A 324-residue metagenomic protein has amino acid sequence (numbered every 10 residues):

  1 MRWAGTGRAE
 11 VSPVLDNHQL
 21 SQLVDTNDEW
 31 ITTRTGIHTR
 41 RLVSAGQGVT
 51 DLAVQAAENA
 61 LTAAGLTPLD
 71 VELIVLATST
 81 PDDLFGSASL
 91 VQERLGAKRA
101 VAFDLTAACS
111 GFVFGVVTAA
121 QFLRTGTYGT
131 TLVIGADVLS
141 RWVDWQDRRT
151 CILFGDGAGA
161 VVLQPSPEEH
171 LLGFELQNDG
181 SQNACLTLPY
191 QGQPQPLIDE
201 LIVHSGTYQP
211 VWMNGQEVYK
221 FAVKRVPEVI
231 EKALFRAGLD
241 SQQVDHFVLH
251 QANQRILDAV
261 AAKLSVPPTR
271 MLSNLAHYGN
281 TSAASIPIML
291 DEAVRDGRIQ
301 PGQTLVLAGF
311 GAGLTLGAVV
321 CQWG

Functional and structural regions predicted by a protein language model:
M1-A45, D147-K220, K224, E228 (+1 more regions): Condensing-enzyme catalytic core mediating Claisen C-C bond formation in acyl metabolism
A9, A77-D82, A107-F112, G135-S140 (+3 more regions): Acidic, glycine-rich active-site loops and adjacent beta-strand->loop/helix elements that engage anionic groups
W30-R34, H38-D51, T78-T131, A262-L290: Conserved catalytic cysteine-centered active-site region of acyl-thioester-dependent Claisen-condensing enzymes
A56-V71, E228-D245, A293-R298: Phosphate/pyrophosphate-binding loops at sites that engage ATP/ADP/AMP, CoA/4′-phosphopantetheine, polyphosphate
R124-A158: Flexible, glycine-rich active-site loops centered on histidine and acidic residues that chelate a metal or position
N253-K263: A C-terminal functional module that forms or caps the active site or interfaces directly with catalytic machinery
I288-A308, L314-G324: Catalytic phosphate/nucleotide-handling subdomain of diverse soluble enzymes
